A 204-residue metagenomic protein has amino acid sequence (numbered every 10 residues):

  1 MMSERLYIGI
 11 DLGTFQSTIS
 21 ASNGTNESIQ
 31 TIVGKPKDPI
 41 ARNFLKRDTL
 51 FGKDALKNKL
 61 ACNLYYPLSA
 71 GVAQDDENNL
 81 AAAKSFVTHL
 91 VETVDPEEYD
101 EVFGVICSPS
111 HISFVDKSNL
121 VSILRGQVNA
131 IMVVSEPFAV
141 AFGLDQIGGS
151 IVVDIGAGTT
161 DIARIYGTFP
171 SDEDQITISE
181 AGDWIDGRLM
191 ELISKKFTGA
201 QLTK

Functional and structural regions predicted by a protein language model:
M1-T14, T18-N43, G52-I155, I165-K204: Nucleotide/phosphate-binding catalytic cleft detector across ATP-hydrolyzing and phosphate-transferring enzymes
D161-A163: A structural feature that tracks compact, well-ordered secondary-structure segments with a strong bias toward
